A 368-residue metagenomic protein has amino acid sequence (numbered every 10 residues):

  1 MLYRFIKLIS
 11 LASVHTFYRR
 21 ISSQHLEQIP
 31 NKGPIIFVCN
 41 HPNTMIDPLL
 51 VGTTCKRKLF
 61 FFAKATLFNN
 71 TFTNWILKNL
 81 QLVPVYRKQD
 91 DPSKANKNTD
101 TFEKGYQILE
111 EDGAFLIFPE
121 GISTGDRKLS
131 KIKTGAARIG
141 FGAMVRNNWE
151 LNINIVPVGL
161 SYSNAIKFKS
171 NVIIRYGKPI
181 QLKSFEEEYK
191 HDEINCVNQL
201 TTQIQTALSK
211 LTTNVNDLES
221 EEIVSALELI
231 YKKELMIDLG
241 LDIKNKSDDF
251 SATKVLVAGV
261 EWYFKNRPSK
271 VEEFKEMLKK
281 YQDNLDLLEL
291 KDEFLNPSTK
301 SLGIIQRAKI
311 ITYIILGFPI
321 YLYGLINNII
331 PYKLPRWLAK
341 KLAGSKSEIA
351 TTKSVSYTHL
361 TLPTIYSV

Functional and structural regions predicted by a protein language model:
M1-S23, F72-L80, R307-K341, V355 (+1 more regions): A transmembrane-helix-recognition feature enriched in membrane-embedded lipid enzymes and envelope glyco-/phospholipid
L2-F5, I29-S93, P331-G344: Catalytic core of membrane glycerolipid acyltransferases/transacylases, capturing the structured, soluble-facing
R19, H41, A95-T99: A conditional alpha-helix N-cap/helix-loop micro-motif detector
R19, T53, R57-L59, F102 (+1 more regions): Basic/hydrophobic alpha-helical interface regions
Q89, K94-L295: Non-catalytic C-terminal accessory region of glycerolipid acyltransferases and related lyso-lipid remodeling enzymes
E272-R307, I320-L334: Membrane-proximal, non-transmembrane alpha-helical segments
K340-L360: Hydrophobic alpha-helical transmembrane segments and adjacent short intramembrane/lumenal linkers of inner/organellar
H359-V368: Single conserved hydrophobic/aromatic residue that forms the stacking wall/gate of nucleotide- or nucleobase-binding
